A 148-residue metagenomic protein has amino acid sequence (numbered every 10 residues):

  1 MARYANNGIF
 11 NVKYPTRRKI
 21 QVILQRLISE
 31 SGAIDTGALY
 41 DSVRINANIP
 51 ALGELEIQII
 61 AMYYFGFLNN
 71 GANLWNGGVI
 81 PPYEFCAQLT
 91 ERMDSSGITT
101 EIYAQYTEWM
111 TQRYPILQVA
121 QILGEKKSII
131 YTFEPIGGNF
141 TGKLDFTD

Functional and structural regions predicted by a protein language model:
M1-D148: Short, Lys/Arg-rich flexible segments
